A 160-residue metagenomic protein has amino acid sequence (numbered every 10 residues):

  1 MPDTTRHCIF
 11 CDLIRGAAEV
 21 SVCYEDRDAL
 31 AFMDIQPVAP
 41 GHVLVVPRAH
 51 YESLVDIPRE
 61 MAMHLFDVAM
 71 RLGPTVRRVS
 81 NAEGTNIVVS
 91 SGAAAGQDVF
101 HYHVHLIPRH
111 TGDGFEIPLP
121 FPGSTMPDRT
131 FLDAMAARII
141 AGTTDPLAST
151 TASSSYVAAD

Functional and structural regions predicted by a protein language model:
M1-D160: HIT superfamily nucleotide-processing domains
